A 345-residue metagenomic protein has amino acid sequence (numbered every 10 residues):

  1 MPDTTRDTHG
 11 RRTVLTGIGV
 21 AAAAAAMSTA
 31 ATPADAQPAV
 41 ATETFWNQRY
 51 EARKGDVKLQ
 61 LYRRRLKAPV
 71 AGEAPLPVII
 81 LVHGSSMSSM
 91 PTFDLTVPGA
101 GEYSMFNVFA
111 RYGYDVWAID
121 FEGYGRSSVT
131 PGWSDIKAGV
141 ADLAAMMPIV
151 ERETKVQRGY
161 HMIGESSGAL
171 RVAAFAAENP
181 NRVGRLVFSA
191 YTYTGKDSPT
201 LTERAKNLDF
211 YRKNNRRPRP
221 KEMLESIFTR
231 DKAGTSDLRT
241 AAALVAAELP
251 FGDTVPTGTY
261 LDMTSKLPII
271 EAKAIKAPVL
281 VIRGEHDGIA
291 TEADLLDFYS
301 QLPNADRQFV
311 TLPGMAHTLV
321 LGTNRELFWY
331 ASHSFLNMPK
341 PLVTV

Functional and structural regions predicted by a protein language model:
M1-H9, A22-A23, M27: N-terminal secretory signal peptides
A39-A71: N-terminal cap/lid segment of alpha/beta-hydrolase-fold proteins
V70-P75, I79-R111: Short, surface-exposed "cap/lid" segments of acyl-processing enzymes
A141-R158: Conserved acidic catalytic loop of the alpha/beta-hydrolase fold
A169-P180: Short glycine-enriched nucleophile-adjacent loop and the immediately C-terminal alpha-helix near the catalytic center
T200-I282: Alpha/beta-hydrolase
G288-D294: Conserved alpha/beta-hydrolase "acid-adjacent" motif
M315-R325: Catalytic histidine-centered segment of alpha/beta-hydrolase-like enzymes
